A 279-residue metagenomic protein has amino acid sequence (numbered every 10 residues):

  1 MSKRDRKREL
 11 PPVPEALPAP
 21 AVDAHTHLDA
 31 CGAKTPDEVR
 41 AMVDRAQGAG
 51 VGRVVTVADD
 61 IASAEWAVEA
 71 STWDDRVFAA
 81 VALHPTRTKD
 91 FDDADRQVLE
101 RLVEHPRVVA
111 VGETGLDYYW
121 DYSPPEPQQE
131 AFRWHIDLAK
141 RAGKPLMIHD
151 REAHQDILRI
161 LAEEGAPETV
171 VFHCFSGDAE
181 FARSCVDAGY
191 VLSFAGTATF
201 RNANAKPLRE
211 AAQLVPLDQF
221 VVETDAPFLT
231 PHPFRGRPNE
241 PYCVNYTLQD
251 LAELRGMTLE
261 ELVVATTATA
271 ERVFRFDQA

Functional and structural regions predicted by a protein language model:
M1-A279: Mid-domain alpha/beta scaffold segments of enzyme catalytic cores
